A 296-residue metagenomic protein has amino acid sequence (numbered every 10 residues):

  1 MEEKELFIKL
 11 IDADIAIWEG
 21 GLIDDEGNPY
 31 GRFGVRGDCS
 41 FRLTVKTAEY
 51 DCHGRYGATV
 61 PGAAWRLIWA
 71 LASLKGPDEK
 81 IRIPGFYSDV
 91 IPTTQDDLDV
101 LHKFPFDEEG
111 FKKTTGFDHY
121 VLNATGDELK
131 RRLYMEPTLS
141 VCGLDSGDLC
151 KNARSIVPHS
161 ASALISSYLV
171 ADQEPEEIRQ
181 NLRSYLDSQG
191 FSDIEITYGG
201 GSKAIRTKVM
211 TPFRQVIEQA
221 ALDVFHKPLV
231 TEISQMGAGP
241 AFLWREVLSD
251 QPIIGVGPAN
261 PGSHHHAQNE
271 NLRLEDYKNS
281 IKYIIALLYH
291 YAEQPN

Functional and structural regions predicted by a protein language model:
M1-G34, P295-N296: Acidic/histidine-rich catalytic neighborhood of metal-dependent amide-processing enzymes
I11-D12, G34-S40, Y134-E136, P158-S160: Short, solvent-exposed loop/turn segments at the edges of secondary structure
E26-R32, R55-G57, H266-Q268: Short acidic, glycine/serine/threonine-rich loops at helix termini
Y30-K46, I253-V256, N260: Flexible glycine/proline-rich, aromatic-decorated loop/lid segments
S40-V45, H159-S167: Oligomerization/assembly interface segments of phage tail-like spikes and tubes
A48-R55: Flexible glycine/proline-enriched surface loops and loop-helix/loop-strand junctions
G57-I81: A short core secondary-structure module
R82-S160, Y168-N181, Q189, D193-N296: An extended, acidic, His-containing surface patch that forms the Zn2+-binding/catalytic region of metallohydrolases
